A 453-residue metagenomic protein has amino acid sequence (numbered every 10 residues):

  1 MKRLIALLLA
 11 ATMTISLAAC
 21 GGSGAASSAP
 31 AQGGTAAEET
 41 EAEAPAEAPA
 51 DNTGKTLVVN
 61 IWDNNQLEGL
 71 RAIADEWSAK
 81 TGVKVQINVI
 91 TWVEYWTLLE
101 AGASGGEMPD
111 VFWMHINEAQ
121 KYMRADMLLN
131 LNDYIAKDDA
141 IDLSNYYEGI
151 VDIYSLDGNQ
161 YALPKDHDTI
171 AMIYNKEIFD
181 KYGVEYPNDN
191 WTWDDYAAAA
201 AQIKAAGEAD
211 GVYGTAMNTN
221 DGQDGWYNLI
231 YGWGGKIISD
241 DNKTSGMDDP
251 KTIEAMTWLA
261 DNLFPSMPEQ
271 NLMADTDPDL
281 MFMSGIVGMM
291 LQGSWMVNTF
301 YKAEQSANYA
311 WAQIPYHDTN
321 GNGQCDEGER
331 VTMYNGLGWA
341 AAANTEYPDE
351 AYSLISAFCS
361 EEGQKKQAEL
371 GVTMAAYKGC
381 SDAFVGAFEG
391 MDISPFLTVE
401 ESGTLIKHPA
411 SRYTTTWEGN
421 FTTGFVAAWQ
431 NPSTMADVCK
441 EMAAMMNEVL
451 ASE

Functional and structural regions predicted by a protein language model:
A44-D51, I116-A171, A310-A312, N320 (+3 more regions): Hinge/lid segment of periplasmic solute-binding proteins
A50, N132-Y146, D189, G207-E208 (+6 more regions): Short, solvent-exposed loop/beta-turn-alpha elements that line the ligand-binding surface or hinge of extracytoplasmic
T53-N64, V83-N88, D110-V111, Y161 (+1 more regions): Short, well-ordered beta-strand elements
K55, D75, A79-K80, K84 (+5 more regions): Extracytoplasmic/periplasmic substrate-recognition and gating elements
I73-Y146, D180-E185, M281, G285-M289 (+4 more regions): Extracytoplasmic "Venus flytrap"/periplasmic binding protein-like
A119-N132, G149-P187, N218-D241, V331-A342 (+1 more regions): Periplasmic solute-binding protein
A199-Q202, D241-L272: Glycine-centered hinge/linker elements that transmit conformational signals in sensory and ligand-binding systems
Q324-C325, E369-T422, A427: Long, aromatic- and glycine/proline-rich binding clefts that accommodate carbohydrate-like moieties
